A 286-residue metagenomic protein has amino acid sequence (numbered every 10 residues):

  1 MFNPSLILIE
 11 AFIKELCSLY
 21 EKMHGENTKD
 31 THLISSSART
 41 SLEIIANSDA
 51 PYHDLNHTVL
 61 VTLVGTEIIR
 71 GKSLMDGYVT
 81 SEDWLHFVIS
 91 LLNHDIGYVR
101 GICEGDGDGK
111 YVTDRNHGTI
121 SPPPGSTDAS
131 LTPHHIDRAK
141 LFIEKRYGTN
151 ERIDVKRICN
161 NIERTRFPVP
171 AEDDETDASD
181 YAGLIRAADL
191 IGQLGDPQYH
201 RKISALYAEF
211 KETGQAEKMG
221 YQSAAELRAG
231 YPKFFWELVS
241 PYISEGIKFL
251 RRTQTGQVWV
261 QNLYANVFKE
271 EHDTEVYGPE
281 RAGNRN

Functional and structural regions predicted by a protein language model:
M1-D49, V99: Boundary/activation segment at the start of structured domains
M1-S18, E67-D83, N93, G97-E104 (+2 more regions): Divalent metal-dependent phosphate-bond-processing catalytic cores, especially two-metal-ion Mg2+/Mn2+ enzymes that act
S36-L63, I120-D128: Active-site flanking loop/helix segments enriched in acidic
S37-I44, F87-L91, I158-R166, L184-A188: Short alpha-helical scaffolding segments that buttress acidic/His motifs in well-ordered protein cores
N47-H86: Alpha-helical phosphate/pyrophosphate-handling elements in metalloenzyme active cores
D49-H53, T80, W84, P124-H134 (+1 more regions): Conserved aromatic-histidine-acidic binding/catalytic patches
G65, D128-P170: Histidine- and acidic-residue-rich, metal-dependent catalytic cores
I102-G125: Post-HEXXH active-site segment of zinc metalloproteases
